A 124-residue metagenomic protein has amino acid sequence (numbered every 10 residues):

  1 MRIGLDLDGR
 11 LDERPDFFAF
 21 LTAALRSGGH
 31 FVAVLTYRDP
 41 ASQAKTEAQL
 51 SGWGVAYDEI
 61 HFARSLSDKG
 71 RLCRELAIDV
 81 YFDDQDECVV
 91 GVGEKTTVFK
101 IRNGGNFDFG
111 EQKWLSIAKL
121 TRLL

Functional and structural regions predicted by a protein language model:
M1-L66: Alpha-helical substrate-recognition element adjacent to the catalytic core
A41-L124: C-terminal cap/substrate-recognition subdomain and adjoining C-terminal extension of metal-dependent phosphatase-like
